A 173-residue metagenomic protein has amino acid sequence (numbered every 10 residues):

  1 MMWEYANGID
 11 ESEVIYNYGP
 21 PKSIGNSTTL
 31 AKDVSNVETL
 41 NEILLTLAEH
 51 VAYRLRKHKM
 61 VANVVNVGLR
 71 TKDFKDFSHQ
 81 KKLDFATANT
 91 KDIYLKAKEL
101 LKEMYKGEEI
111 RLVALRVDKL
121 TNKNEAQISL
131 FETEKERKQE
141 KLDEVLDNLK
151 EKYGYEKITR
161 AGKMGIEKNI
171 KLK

Functional and structural regions predicted by a protein language model:
M1-E109: DNA-contacting surface of Y-family translesion DNA polymerases
L83-K173: Acidic, metal-coordinating catalytic segment for phosphate/diphosphate chemistry, firing primarily on the Nudix
